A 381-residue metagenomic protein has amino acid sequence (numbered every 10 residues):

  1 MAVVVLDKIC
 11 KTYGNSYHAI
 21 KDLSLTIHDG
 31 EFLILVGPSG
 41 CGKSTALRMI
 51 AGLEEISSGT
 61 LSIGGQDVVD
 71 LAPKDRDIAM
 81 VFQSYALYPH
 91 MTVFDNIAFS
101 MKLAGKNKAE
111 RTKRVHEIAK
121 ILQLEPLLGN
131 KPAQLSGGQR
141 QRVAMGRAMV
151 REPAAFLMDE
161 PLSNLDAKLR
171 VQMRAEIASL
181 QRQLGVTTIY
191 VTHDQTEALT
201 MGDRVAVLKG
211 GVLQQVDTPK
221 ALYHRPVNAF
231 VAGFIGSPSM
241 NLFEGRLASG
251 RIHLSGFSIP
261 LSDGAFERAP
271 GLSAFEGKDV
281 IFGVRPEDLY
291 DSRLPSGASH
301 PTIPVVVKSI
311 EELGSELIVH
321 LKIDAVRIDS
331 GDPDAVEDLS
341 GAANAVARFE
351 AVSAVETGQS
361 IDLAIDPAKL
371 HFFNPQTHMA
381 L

Functional and structural regions predicted by a protein language model:
S16-H18: Short coil-to-beta microelement around the adenine-binding A-loop and adjacent beta1/P-loop entry of ABC ATPase
V36-P38: The feature captures the beta-strand-to-loop junction immediately N-terminal to the Walker
A51: Helix-to-loop junction immediately C-terminal to a conserved catalytic motif
S57-T60, E110, G210, E244 (+1 more regions): Conserved coupling/switch loops of ABC nucleotide-binding domains, chiefly the family-specific signature
G59-D67: Conserved ABC transporter NBD signature motif
P73-F234: ABC ATPase nucleotide-binding domains
S249-L381: Non-catalytic connector elements of ABC transporters
